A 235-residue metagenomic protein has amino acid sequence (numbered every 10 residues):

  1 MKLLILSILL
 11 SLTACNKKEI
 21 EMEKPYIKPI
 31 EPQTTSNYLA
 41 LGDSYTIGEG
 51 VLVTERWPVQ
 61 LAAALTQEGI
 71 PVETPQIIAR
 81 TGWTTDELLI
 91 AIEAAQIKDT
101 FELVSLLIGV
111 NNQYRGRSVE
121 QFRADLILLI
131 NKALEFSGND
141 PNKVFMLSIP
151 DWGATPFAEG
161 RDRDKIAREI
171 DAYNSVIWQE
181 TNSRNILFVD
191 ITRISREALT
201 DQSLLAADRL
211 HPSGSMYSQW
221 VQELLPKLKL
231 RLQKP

Functional and structural regions predicted by a protein language model:
M1-S7: Sec-dependent signal peptide recognition, specifically the positively charged N-region followed immediately by
L4, N16-K18: Generic short amphipathic/hydrophobic targeting helices enriched at N-termini, encompassing Sec-type signal peptides
I8, G42-D43, I108: Residues that line or immediately flank small-molecule/substrate-binding pockets and catalytic motifs
S11-A14: C-terminal motif of bacterial Sec signal peptides marking the signal peptidase cleavage site
E19-T81, A91-D99: Serine-esterase "nucleophile elbow" of acetyl-processing enzymes
P71, I90-P235: Alpha-helical cap/lid subdomain in secreted, periplasmic, or secretory-pathway luminal O-acyl-processing enzymes
E87: Active-site-proximal substrate-binding core of FAD-dependent oxidoreductases
